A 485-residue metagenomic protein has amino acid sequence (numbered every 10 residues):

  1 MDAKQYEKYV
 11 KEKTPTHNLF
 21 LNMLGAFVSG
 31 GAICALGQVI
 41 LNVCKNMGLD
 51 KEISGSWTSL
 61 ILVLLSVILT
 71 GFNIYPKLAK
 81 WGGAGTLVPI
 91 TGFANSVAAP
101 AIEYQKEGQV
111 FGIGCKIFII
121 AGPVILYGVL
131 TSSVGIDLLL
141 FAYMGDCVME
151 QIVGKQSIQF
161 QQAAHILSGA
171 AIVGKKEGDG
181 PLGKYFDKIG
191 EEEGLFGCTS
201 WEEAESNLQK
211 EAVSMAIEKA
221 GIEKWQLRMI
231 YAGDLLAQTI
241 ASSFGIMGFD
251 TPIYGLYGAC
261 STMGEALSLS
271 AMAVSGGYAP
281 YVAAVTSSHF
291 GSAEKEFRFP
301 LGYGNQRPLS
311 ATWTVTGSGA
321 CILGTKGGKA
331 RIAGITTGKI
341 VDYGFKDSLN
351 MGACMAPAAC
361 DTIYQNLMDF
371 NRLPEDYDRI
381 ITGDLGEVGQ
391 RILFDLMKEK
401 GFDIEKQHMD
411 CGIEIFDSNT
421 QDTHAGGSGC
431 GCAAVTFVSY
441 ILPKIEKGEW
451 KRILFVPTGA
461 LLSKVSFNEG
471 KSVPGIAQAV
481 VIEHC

Functional and structural regions predicted by a protein language model:
K8-N22, E107-K116: Cytosolic juxtamembrane amphipathic/interface segments immediately preceding and feeding into a transmembrane helix
G48-S66: Loop-to-helix transition at the N-terminal end of transmembrane alpha-helices
I74-E107: Mid-chain, well-packed structural core segment of small domains
I113-Y143: C-terminal binding/interaction regions
E150-E202, P300-Y364, D369-R372, K406-E414 (+4 more regions): Condensing-enzyme catalytic core mediating Claisen C-C bond formation in acyl metabolism
I166, W201-C260, D376-R391: Conserved beta-ketoacyl condensing-enzyme motif
E205-G221, L267-L269, C354-D369, T436-I441: Short, well-ordered amphipathic alpha-helical segments that serve as non-catalytic structural scaffolds within diverse
Y257-A284, L323, S428-E449: Active-site-proximal alpha-helical scaffold in enzymes
